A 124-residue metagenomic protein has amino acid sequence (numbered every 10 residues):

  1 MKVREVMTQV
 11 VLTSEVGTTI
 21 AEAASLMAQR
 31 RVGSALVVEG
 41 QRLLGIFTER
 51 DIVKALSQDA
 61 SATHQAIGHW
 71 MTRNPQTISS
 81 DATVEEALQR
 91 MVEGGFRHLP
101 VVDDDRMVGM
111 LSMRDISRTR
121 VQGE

Functional and structural regions predicted by a protein language model:
M1, T18, F47, Q65 (+2 more regions): Short beta-to-alpha loop/turn elements within the nucleotide-binding domains of ABC transporters
M1-V11, Q65-P75: Bateman (tandem CBS) regulatory domains
V3, T8-L36, L43, K54: N-terminal first-folded block
T13-R31, I78-G95, V102-D103, R120: The conserved cystathionine-beta-synthase
M27-R30, A35-R50, M91, L99-R114: A glycine-centered beta-loop-beta connector
V53-A66, I116-E124: A short, polar/charged loop-to-alpha-helix boundary motif
